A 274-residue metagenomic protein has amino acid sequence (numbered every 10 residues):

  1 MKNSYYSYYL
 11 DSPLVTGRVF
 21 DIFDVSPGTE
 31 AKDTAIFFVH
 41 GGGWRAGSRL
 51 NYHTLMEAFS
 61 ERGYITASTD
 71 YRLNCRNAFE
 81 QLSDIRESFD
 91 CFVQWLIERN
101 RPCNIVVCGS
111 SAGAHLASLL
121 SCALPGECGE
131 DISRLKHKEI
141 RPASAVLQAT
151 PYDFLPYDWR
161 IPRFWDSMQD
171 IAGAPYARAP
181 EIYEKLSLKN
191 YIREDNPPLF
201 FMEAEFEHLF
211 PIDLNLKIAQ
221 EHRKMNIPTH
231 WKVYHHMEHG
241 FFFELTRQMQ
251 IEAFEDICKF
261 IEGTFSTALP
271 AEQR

Functional and structural regions predicted by a protein language model:
M1-R274: Alpha/beta-hydrolase superfamily serine-hydrolase fold, recognizing
